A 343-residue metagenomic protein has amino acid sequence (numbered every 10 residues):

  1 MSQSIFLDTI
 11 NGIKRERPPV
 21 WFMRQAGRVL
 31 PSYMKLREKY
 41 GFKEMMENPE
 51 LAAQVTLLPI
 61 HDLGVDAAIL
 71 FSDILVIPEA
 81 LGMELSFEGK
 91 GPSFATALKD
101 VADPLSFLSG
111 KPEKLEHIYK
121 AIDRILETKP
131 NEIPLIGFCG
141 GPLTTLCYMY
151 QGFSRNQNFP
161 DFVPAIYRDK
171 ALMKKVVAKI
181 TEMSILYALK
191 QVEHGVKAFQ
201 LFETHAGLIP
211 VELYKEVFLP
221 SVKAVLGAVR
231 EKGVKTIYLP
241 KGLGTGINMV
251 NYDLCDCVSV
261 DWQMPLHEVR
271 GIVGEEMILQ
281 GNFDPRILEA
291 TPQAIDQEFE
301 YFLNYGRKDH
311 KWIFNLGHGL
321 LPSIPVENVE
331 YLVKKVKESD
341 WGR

Functional and structural regions predicted by a protein language model:
M1-G89, K215, A224, I324-R343: N-terminal basic, low-complexity leaders that serve as flexible interaction/assembly modules and, when applicable, as
K35-A53, L105-K114, T145-F159: An N-terminal domain-start capping segment
G41, V101-G110, V163-M173: Short glycine/proline- and acidic residue-enriched helix-loop micro-motifs that form flexible lids or anion-recognition
L70-S86, L105-G110, V196-Y214, G317: Glycine-rich, proline-tolerant flexible connector loops at the mouths of alpha/beta enzymes
I74-I77, P92, V101, P142-T144: A short acidic, glycine/proline-enriched capping/turn motif at secondary-structure boundaries, especially helix N-cap
S86-K99, R155-F162: A charged helix-plus-loop insertion that forms the helical arch/lid used to bind and gate nucleic-acid substrates
K90-T128: A gly/proline- and charged-residue-enriched helix-loop-helix capping module
K114-R343: Active-site loop segments of alpha/beta catalytic cores
